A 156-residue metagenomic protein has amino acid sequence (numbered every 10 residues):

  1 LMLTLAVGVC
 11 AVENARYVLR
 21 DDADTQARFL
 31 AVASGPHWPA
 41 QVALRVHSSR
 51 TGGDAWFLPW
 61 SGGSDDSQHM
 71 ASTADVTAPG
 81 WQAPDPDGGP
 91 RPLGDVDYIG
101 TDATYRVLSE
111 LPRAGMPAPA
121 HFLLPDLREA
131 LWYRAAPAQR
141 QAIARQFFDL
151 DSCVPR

Functional and structural regions predicted by a protein language model:
L1-A6: Bacterial N-terminal signal peptides
V9-A11, Y17, S152-V154: Sequence contexts marking disulfide-bonded cysteines in secreted/extracellular proteins
N14-Q41: Short, solvent-exposed loop/hinge segments that bridge or flank secondary-structure elements
A23-R28, S48-L58, A78-A83, Y105-L108 (+1 more regions): Short, surface-exposed beta-strand/loop "edge" segments at domain boundaries and coil↔beta transitions
A27-F29, L44-V46, F122: Hydrophobic beta-strand residues in large extracellular and virion-surface proteins
P36-P86, S152-P155: Central antiparallel beta-sheet cores of small beta-barrel/beta-sandwich binding domains
P79-G100: Low-complexity, serine/threonine/proline-enriched polar segments
D102-R156: Glycine-rich, aromatic-bearing surface loops/beta-hairpins
